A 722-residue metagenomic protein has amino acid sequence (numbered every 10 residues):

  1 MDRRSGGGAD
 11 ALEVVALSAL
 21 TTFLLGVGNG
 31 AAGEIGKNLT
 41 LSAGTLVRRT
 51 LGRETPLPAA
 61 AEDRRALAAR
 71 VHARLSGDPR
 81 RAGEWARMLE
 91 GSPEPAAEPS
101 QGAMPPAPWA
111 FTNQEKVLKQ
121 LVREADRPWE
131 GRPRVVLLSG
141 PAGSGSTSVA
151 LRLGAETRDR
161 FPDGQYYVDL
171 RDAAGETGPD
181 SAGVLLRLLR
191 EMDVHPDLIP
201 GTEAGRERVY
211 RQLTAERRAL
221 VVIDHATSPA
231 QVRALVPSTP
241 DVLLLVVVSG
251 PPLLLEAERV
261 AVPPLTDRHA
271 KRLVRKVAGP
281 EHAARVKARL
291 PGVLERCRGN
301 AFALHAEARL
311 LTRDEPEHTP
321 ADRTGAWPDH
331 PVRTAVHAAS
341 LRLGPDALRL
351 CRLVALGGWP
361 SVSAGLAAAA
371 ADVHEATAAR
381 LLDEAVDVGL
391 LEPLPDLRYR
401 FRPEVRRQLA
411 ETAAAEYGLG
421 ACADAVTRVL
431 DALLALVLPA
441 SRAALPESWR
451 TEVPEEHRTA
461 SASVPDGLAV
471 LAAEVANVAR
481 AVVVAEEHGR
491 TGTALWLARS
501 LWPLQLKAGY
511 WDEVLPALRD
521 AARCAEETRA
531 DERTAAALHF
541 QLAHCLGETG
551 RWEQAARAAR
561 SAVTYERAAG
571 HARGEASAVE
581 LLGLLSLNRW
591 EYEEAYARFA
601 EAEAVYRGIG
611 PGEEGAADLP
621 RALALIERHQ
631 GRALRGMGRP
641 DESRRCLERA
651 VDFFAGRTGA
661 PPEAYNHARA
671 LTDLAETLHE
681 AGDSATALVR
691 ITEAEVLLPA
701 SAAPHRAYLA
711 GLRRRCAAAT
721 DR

Functional and structural regions predicted by a protein language model:
D2-L17, G44-E98: Short amphipathic alpha-helical segments that predominantly mediate membrane engagement
L24, G28, L39, A43-R48 (+8 more regions): Walker A/P-loop phosphate-binding element recognition
L151, A155, V246-V248, V286 (+4 more regions): C-terminal boundary/linker of central alpha/beta nucleotide-binding cores
G205, L235, P263-A306, R380: Amphipathic alpha-helical segments of the small helical/lid subdomains adjacent to P-loop NTPase cores
L255, A301-R349, S448-E455: Loop-to-helix "switch" segment enriched in basic and acidic residues adjacent to catalytic/ligand pockets
L310-D322, P345, E411-V453, L471: A eukaryote-biased feature capturing mid-to-C-terminal, repeat/solenoid-rich segments of large proteins, strongly
L350-V354, E456-A525, L538: Short, well-ordered secondary-structure microsegments that present a prominent hydrophobic/aromatic side chain
V482-V483, A522-R523, R560-R567, H571 (+3 more regions): Amphipathic alpha-helical segments of tetratricopeptide repeats
